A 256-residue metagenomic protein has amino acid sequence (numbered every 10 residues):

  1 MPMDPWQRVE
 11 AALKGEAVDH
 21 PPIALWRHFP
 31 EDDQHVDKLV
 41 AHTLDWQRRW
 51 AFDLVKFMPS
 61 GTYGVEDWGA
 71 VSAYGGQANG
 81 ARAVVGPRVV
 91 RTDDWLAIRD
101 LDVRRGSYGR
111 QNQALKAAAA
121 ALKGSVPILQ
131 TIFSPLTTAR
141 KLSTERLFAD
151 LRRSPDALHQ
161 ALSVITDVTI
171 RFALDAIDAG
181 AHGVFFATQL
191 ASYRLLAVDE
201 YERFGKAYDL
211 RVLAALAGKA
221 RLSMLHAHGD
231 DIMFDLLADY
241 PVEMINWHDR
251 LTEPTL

Functional and structural regions predicted by a protein language model:
M1-P30, H42, D102-L256: Active-site loop segments of alpha/beta catalytic cores
A24, A51-K56, V90, W95: N-terminal substrate-binding region of glycoside hydrolase catalytic domains
H28-E31, S60-V65: Short active-site-proximal "capping" loops at secondary-structure junctions
F29-V55: Active-site-flanking structural segment that lines cofactor/substrate pockets
H35-A41, V65-Q77: Glycine-rich loop at the start of a catalytic domain that most often binds anionic cofactors/ligands
M58-S60, D249: Short secondary-structure boundary segments
V71-Y74, A83-V89, R140-F148: Short, flexible, mixed-charge acidic loops at enzyme active sites
Q77-A117: A gly/proline- and charged-residue-enriched helix-loop-helix capping module
